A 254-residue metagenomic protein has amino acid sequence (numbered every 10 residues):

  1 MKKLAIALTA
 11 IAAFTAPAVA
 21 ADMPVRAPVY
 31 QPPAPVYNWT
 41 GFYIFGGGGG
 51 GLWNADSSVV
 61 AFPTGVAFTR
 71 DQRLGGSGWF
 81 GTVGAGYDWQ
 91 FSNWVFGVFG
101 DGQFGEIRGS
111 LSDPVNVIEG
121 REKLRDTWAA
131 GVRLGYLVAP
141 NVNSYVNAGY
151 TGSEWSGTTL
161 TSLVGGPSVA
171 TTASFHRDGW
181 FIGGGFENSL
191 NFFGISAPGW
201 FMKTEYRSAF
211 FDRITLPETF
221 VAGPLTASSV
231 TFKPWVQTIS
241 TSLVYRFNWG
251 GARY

Functional and structural regions predicted by a protein language model:
K2-Y254: Gram-negative outer-membrane beta-barrel domains
